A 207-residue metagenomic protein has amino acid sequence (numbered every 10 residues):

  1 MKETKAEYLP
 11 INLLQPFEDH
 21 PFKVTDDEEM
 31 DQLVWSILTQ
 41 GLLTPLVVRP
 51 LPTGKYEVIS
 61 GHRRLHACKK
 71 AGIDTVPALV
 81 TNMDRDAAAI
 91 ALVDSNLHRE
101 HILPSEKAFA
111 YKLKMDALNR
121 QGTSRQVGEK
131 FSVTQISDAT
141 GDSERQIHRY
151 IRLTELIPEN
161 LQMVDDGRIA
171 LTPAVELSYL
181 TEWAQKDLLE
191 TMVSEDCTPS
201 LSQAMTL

Functional and structural regions predicted by a protein language model:
M1-T81, A87-E100: Short, charged/polar connector segments at secondary-structure boundaries
F22-V24, M30-D31, H66-E155, Q162-D165 (+2 more regions): Amphipathic, charge-rich alpha-helical segments that serve as recognition/docking helices
D26, R49, L79-V80, T123 (+3 more regions): Short linear functional motifs in flexible/disordered or boundary regions
D31-V34, K112, K186, E190: Amphipathic, non-transmembrane alpha-helical secondary structure
Q40-T44, Q121, Q126, Q185 (+1 more regions): Glutamine-centric residue-chemistry signal
R152-P158, R168-L207: EF-Ts-like protein-protein interaction surfaces
